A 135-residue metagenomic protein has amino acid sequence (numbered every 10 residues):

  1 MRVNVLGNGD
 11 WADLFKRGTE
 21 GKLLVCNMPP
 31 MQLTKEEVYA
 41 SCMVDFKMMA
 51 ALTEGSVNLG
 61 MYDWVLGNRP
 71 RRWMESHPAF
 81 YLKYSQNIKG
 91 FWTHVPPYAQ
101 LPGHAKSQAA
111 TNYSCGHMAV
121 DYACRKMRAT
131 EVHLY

Functional and structural regions predicted by a protein language model:
M1-V3: Extreme N-terminal starter segment of soluble prokaryotic enzymes
D10, R17-E131: Acidic/Gly/His-enriched mid-domain segments of enzyme catalytic cores or analogous surface patches that mediate
Y135: Histidine/lysine/aspartate-rich catalytic loop segments that bind and position anionic ligands
